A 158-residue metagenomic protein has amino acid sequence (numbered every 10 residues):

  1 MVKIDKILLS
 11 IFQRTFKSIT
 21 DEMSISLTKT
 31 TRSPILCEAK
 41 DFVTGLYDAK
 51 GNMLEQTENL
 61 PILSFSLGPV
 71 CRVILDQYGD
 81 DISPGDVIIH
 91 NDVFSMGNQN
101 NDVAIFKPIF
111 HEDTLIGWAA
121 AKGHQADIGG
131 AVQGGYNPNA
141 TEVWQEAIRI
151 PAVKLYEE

Functional and structural regions predicted by a protein language model:
V2-L63, G68: Long, charge-dense accessory insertions within large macromolecular proteins
I7, E58-F65, M96-A104, G134-T141: Alpha-helix capping and helix-loop boundary segments enriched in small/acidic/polar residues
I25-S33, N52-L54, G68-P108: Conserved mixed alpha/beta core segments that line enzyme active sites in large multi-domain catalysts
C37, L46, E55-T57, S83-P84 (+2 more regions): General beta-strand structural signal in soluble alpha/beta enzymes
Y47, F106-F110, K122: Core beta-strand residues in small-molecule sensory/regulatory alpha/beta domains
L60, D92-M96, K122-D127: Acidic, glycine-rich active-site loops and adjacent beta-strand->loop/helix elements that engage anionic groups
P61-I74, A126-G135: A short, polar/charged loop-to-alpha-helix boundary motif
E112-E158: Mobile "lid/hinge" segments at catalytic clefts and subdomain interfaces of large enzymes
